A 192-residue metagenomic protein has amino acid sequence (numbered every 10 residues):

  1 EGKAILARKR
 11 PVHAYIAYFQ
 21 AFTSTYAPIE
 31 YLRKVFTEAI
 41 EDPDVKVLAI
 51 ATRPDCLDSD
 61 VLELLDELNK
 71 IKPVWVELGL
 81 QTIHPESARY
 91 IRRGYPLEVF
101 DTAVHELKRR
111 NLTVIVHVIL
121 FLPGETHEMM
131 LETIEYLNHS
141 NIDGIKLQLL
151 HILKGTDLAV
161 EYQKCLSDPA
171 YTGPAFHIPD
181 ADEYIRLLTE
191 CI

Functional and structural regions predicted by a protein language model:
K9-R92, T102, R109: Conserved SAM/AdoMet-binding glycine-rich loop
F19, I50, L78, V116 (+3 more regions): Conserved, mostly hydrophobic/aromatic
L32, V61, P96, F100-D101 (+4 more regions): Aromatic/hydrophobic pocket-lining residues that form the small-molecule binding cavity in soluble enzyme cores
D42-P43, L68, L97-V116, S140 (+1 more regions): Alpha-helix-loop-beta-strand connector modules within alpha/beta enzyme cores
I71-I83, I142-G155: Non-cysteine beta-strand/loop elements that form the S-adenosyl-L-methionine
L120-E125, G144-I178: Flexible glycine/acidic-rich beta-alpha junction loops that bind and position SAM and/or redox cofactors in anaerobic
P123-H139: Catalytic cores of alpha/beta
